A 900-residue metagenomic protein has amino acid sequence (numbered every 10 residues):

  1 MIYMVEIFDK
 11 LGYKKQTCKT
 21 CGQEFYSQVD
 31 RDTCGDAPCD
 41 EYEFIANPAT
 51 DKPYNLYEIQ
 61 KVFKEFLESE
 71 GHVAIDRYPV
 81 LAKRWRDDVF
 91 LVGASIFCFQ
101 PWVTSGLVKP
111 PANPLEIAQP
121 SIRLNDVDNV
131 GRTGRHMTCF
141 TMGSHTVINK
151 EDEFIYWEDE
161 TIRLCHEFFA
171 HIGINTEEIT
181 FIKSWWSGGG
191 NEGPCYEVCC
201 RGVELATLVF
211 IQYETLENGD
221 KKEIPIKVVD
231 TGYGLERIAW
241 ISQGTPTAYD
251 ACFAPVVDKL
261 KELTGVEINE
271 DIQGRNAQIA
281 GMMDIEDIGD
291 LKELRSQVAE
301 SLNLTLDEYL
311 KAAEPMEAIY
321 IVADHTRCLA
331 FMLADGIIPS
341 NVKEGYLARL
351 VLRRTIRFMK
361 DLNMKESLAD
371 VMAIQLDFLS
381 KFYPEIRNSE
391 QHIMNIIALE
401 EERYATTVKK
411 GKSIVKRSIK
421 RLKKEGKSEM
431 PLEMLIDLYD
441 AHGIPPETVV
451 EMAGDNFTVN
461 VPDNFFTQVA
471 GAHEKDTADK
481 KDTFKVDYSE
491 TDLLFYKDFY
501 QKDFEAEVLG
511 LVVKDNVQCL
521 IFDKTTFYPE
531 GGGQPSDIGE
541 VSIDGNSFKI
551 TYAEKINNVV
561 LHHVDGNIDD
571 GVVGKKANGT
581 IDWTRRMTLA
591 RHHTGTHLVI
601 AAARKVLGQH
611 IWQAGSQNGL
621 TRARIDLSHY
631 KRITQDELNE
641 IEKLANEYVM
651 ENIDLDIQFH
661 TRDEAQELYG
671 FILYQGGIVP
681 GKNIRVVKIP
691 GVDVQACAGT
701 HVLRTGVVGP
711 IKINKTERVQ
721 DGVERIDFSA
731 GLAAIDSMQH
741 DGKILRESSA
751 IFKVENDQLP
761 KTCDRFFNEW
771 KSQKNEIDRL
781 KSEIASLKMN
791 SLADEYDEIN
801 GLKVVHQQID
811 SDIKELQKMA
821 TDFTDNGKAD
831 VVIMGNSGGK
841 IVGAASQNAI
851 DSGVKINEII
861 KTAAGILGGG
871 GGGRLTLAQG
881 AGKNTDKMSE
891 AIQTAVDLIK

Functional and structural regions predicted by a protein language model:
M1-D9: Short, intrinsically disordered terminal segments enriched in charged and Pro/Gly residues
D9-K15, G22, R31, P38-K900: A glycine- and charged-residue-rich anion-binding loop/surface
